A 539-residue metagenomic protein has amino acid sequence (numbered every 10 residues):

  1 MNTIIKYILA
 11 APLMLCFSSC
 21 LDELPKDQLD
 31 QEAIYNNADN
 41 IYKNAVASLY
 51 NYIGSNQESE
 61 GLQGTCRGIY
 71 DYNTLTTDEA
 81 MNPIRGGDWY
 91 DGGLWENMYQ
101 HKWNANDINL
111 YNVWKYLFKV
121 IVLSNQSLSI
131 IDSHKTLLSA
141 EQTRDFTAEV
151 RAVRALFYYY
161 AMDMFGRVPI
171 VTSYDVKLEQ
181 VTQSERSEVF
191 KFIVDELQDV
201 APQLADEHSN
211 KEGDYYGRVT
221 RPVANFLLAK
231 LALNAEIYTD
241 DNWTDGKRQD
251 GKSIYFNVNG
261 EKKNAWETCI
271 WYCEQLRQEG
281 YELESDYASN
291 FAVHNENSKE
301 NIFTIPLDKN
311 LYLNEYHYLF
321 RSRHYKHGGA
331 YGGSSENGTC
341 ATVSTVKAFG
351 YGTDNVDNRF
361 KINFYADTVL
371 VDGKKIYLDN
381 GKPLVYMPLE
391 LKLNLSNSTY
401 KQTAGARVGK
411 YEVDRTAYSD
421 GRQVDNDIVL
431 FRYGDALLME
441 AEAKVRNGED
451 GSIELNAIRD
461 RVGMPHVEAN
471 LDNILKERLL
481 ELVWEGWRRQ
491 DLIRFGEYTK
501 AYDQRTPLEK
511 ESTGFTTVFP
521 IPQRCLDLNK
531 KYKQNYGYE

Functional and structural regions predicted by a protein language model:
C20-L21, L117-V120, F192-V194, Y215 (+8 more regions): Long, intrinsically disordered, low-complexity segments
C20-T74, W103, Q249-D250, C525-E539: Membrane-proximal, proline-rich intrinsically disordered regions
E32, E60-N82, Y174, L204-V223 (+2 more regions): Short, surface-exposed recognition loops and adjoining beta-strand edges that mediate ligand/DNA contacts, enriched
A38-A47, N51-G61, R85-F165, L178-K191 (+6 more regions): Conserved, well-structured interaction surfaces
S55, D286, N290-H294, S298-K392 (+1 more regions): Glycine-rich, aromatic-lined ligand/substrate-binding cores of catalytic and carbohydrate-binding domains
Y90-K102, Y351-F431: Flexible, polar/acidic helix-loop-strand segments at domain edges
